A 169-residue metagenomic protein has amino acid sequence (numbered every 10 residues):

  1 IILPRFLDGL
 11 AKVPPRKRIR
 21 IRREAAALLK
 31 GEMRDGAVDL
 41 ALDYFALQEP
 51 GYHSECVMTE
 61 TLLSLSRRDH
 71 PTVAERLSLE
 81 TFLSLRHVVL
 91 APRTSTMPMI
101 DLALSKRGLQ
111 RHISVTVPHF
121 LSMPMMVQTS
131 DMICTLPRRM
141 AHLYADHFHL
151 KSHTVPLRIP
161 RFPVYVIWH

Functional and structural regions predicted by a protein language model:
I1-E49, V117: Central regulatory/effector-binding core of bacterial HTH transcription factors
I1-I2, F6, R68-A74, L79 (+1 more regions): A late-sequence structural motif
I2, Y44, T72-L79, L85-R107 (+1 more regions): Secondary-structure junction motif
A25, S78, P118-H119, P137: Short loop/turn segments at beta->alpha junctions
K30, R34, S54, L79 (+1 more regions): Short hydrophobic/charged patches on amphipathic alpha-helices used for structural packing and interfaces
M33-L42, L62, L109, V127-C134 (+1 more regions): Alpha-to-beta junction loops
E49-E60, L121-H169: Beta-alpha-beta core module
E49-H87: Flexible hinge/capping segments at coil-to-helix
